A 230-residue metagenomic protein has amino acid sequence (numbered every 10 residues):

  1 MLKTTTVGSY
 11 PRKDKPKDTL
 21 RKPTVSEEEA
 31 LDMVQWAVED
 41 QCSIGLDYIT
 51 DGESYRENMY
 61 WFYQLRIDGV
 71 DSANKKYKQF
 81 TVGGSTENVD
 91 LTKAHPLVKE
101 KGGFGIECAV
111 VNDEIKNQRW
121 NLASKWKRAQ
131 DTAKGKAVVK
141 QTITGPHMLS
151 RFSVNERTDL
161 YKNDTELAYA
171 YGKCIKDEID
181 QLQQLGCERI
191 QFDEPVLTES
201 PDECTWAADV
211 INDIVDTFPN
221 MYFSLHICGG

Functional and structural regions predicted by a protein language model:
M1-G230: Domain-level signal for soluble alpha/beta catalytic cores
